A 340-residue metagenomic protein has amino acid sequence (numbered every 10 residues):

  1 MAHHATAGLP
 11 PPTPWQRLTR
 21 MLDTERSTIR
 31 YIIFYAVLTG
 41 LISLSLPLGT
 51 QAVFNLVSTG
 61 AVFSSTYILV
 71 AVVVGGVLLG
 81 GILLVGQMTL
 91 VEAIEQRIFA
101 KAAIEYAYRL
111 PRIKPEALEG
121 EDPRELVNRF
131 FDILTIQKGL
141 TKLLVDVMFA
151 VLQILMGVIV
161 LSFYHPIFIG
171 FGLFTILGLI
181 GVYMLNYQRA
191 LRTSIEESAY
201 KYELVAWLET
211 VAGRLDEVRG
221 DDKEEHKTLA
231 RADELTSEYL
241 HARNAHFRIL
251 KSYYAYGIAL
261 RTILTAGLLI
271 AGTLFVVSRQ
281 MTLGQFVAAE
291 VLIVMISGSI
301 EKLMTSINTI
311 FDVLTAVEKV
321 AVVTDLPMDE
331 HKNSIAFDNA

Functional and structural regions predicted by a protein language model:
M1-S45, T59, F63-I68, Q87 (+8 more regions): Membrane-integrated ABC transporters
R26-L46, N55-A100, E119, F171 (+4 more regions): Transmembrane-helix motif of ABC transporter permease domains
R26-S27, P115-L118, N128-L140, L144 (+7 more regions): An intracellular "coupling" helix at the cytosolic face of ABC transporter transmembrane type-1 domains
I42-L46, F54, R129-F174, L260-L264 (+1 more regions): Hydrophobic alpha-helical transmembrane segments of ABC transporter permease domains
L44, L48, G81-V85, V158 (+4 more regions): Membrane-embedded alpha-helical segments of multi-pass transporters/permeases
L56-A71, G75, V160-F174, I249-V317: Helix-loop-helix
G80, T89-P111, P115, G172-D216 (+5 more regions): Cytoplasmic coupling helices
F130, E225, V322-A340: Primarily ABC-family ATPase nucleotide-binding module
